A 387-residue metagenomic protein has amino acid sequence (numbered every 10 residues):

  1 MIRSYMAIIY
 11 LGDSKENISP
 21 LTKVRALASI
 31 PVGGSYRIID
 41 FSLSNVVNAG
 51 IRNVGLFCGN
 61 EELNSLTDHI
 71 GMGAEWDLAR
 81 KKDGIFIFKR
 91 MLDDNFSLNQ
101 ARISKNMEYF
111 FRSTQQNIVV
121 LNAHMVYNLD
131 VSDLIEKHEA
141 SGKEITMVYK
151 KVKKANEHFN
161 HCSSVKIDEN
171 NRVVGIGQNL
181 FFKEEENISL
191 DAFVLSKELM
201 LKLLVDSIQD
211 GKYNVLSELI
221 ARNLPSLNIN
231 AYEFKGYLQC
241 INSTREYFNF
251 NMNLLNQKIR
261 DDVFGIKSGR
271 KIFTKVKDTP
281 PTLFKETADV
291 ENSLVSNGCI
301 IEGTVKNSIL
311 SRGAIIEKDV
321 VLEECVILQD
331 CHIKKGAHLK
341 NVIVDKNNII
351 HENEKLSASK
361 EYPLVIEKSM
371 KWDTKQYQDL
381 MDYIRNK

Functional and structural regions predicted by a protein language model:
M1-L11, E198, S207-K387: Left-handed beta-helix
M1-N253, I366, I384-K387: Unchanged
